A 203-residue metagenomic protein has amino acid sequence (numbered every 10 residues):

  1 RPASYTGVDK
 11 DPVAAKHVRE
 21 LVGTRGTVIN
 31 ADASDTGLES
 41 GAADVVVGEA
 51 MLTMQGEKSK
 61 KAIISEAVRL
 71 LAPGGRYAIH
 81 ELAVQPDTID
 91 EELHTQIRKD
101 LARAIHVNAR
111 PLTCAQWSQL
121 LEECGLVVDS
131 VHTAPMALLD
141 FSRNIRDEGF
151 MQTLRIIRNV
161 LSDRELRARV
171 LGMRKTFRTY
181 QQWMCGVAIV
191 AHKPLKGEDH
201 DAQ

Functional and structural regions predicted by a protein language model:
R1-T36: Class I SAM-dependent methyltransferase SAM/SAH-binding core
S4, R76, V127: Residues at the starts of beta-strands that form the adenosine-phosphate
S34-V46: A short acidic, Gly/Pro-enriched loop at the edge of an enzyme's catalytic core that lines a small-molecule cofactor
D44-S59: A short SAM/SAH-binding and catalytic strip from SAM-dependent methyltransferases
K61-R76: A short glycine-rich, Lys/Arg-flanked "PGG" loop and its adjoining helix->strand segment in the class I
Y77-D100: Conserved class I S-adenosyl-L-methionine
N108-G125: Short alpha-helix
S130-Q203: Conserved Class I S-adenosyl-L-methionine
